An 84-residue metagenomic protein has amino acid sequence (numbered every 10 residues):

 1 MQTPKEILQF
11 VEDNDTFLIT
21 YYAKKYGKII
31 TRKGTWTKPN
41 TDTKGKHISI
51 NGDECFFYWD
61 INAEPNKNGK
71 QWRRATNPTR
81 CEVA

Functional and structural regions predicted by a protein language model:
M1-F10: Mixed-charge, Lys/Arg-rich low-complexity intrinsically disordered regions
D13-Y21: A short, Trp-centered hydrophobic/proline-enriched beta-strand micro-motif
T20, T35, W59: Residues in well-ordered beta-strands of folded domains
G34-I50, P65-K67: Acidic, low-complexity, intrinsically disordered interaction modules
C55-A84: Short, compact, well-ordered microdomains
